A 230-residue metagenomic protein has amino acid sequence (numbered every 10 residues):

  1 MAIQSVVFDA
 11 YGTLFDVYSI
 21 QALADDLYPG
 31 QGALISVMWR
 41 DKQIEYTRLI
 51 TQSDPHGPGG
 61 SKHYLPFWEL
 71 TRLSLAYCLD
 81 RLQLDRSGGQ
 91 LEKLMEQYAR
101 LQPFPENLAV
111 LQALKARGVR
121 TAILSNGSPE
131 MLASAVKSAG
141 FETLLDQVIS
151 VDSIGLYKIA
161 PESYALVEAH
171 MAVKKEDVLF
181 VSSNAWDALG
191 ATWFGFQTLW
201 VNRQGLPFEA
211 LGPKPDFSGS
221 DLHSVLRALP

Functional and structural regions predicted by a protein language model:
M1-I3, Q112, L124, S128-P129 (+1 more regions): Asp-based, Mg2+/Mn2+-dependent phosphohydrolase catalytic module
M1-I44: Active-site neighborhood of HAD-like aspartate-dependent phosphohydrolases
I20, I35, Q90, F141-L144: Hydrophobic side chains within well-formed alpha-helices
Q21, S36, R40, W68-A76 (+1 more regions): An amphipathic alpha-helix signature
D26, M38, L73, Y77 (+6 more regions): Residue-level signal for well-ordered alpha-helical scaffold segments within enzymatic catalytic domains
Y28-G32, R81-R86, G140-L144, A172-V173: Short helix-capping segments at alpha-helix termini
A33, Y46-E92: A metal-dependent, Asp-based hydrolase signature
Y64, W68-E69, L84-I123, A133 (+1 more regions): Short, acidic loop-to-helix structural element flanking the phosphoryl-transfer center in phosphate-processing enzymes
